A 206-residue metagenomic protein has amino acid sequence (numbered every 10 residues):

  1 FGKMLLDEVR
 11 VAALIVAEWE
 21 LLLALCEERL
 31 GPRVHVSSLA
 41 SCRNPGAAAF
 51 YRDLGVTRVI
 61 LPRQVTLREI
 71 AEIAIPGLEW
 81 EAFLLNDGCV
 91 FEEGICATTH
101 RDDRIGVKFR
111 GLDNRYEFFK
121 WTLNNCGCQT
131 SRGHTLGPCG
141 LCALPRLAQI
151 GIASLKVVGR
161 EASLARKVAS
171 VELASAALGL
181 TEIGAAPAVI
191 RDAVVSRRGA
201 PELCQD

Functional and structural regions predicted by a protein language model:
F1-C42, G46, I60-D206: Active-site pocket-lining/capping segments in soluble small-molecule metabolic enzymes
V56: Residues lining hydrophobic/aromatic ligand-binding pockets adjacent to catalytic sites
